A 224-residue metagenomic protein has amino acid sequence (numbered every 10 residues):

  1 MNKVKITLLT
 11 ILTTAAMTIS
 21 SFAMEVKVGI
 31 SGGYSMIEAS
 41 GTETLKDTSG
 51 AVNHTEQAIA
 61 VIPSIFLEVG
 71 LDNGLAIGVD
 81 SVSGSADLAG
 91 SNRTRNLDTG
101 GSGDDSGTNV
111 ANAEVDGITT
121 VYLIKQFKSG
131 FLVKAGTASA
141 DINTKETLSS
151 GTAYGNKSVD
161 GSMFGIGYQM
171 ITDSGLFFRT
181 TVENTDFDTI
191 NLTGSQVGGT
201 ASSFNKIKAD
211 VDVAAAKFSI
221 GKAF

Functional and structural regions predicted by a protein language model:
M1-K27, F224: Cleavable N-terminal export/targeting peptides
M24-E38: Transmembrane beta-strand segments of Gram-negative outer membrane beta-barrel proteins
Y34-E38, I65-S150, G155-S162, M170-L176 (+1 more regions): Gram-negative (and chloroplast) outer-membrane scaffold detector with strong preference for beta-barrel transmembrane
S35-I62, Y154-D160: Surface-exposed strand-loop-strand hairpins of Gram-negative outer-membrane beta-barrel proteins
K46-V52, S102-T108, L148-T152, G199-F204: Extracytoplasmic loops and strand-loop junctions of Gram-negative outer membrane beta-barrel proteins
L176-E183: Conserved active-site loop/cleft motifs that coordinate metal ions or position small ligands
A201-A215: C-terminal beta-signal and terminal closure region of outer-membrane beta-barrel proteins
